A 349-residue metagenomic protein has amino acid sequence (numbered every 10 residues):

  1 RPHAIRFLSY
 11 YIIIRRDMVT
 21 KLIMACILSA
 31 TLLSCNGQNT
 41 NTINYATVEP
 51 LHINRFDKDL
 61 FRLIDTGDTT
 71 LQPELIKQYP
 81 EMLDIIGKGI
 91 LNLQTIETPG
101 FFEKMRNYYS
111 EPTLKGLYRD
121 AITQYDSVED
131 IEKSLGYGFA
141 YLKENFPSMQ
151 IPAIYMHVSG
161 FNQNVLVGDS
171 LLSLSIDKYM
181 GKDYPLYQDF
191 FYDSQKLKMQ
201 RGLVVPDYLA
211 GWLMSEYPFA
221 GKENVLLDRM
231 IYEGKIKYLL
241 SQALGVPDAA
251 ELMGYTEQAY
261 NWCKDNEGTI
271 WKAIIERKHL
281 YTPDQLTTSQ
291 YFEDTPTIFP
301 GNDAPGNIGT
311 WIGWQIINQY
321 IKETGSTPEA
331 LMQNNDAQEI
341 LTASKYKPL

Functional and structural regions predicted by a protein language model:
L8-Y11: Short hydrophobic targeting helices and cationic amphipathic motifs that mediate membrane/organellar targeting
V19-A25: Sec-dependent signal peptide recognition, specifically the positively charged N-region followed immediately by
T31-S34: C-terminal motif of bacterial Sec signal peptides marking the signal peptidase cleavage site
N36-F102: N-terminal mature-domain "stem" immediately C-terminal to a signal peptide or N-terminal signal-anchor/transmembrane
K104-Y260, E329, Q333: Acidic/His-rich structured neighborhood in mature extracellular/periplasmic domains
K237-I298: Acidic/His/Gly-enriched intrinsically disordered linker/tail segments that often contain short helix/coil "MoRF-like"
T282-L349: C-terminal soluble interaction/assembly domains
